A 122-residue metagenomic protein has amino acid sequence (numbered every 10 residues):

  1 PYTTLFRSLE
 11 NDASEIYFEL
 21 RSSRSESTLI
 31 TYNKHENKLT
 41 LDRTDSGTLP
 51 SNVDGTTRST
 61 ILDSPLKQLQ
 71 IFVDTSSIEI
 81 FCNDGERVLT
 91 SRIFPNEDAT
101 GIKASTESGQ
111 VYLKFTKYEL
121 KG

Functional and structural regions predicted by a protein language model:
P1-L5: Short, small-residue-biased leader/transition segments that mark boundaries at the very start of proteins
F6-G122: Beta-rich accessory regions
